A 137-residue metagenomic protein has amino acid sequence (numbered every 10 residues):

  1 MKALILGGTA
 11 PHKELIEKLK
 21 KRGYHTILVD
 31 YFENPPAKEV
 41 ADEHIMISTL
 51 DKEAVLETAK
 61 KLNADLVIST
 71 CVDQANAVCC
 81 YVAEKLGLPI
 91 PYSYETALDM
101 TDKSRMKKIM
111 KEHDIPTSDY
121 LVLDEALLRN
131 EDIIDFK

Functional and structural regions predicted by a protein language model:
M1-T96, L127: ATP-binding N-terminal substructure of ATP-dependent carboxylate-amine bond-forming enzymes
A97, D102-K137: Active-site nucleotide/adenylate-binding loops and adjacent lid/helix of ATP-dependent enzymes
